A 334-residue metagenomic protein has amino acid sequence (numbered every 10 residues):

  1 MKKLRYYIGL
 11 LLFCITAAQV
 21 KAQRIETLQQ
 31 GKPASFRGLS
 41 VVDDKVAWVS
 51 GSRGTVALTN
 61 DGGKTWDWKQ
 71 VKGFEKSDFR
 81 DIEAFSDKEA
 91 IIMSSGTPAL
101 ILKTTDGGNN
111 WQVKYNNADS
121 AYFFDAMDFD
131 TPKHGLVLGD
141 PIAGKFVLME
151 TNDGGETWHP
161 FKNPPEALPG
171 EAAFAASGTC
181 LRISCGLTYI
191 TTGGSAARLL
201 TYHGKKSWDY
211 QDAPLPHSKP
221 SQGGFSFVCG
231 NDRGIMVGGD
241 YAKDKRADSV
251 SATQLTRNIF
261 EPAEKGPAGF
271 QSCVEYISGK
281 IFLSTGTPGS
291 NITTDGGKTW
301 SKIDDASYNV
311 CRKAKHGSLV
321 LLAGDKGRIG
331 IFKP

Functional and structural regions predicted by a protein language model:
M1-R24: Bacterial Sec-dependent N-terminal signal peptides
Q23-P334: Residue-level hotspots at or immediately adjacent to binding/recognition sites across diverse folds
